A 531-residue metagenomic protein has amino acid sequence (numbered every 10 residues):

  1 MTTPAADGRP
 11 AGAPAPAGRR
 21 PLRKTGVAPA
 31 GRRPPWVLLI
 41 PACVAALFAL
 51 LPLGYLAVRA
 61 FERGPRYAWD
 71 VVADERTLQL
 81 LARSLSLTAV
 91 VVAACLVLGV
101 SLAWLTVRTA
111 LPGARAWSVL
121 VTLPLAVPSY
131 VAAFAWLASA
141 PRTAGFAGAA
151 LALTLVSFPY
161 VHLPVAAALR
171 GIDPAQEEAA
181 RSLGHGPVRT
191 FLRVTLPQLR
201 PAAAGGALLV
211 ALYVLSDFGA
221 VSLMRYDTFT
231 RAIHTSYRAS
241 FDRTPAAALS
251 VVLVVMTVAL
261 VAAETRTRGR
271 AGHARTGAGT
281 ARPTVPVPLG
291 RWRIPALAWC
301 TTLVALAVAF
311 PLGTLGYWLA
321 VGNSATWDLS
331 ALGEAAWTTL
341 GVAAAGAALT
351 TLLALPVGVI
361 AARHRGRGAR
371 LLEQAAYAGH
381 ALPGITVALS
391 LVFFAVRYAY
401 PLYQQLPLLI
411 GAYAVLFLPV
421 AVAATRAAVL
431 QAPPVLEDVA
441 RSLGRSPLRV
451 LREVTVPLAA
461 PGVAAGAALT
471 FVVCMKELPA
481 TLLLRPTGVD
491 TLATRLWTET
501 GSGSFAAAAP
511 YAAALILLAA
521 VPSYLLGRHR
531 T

Functional and structural regions predicted by a protein language model:
M1-P29: Short, intrinsically disordered terminal tails adjacent to the first/last structured region
R33-R63, A73-R170, Q198-G219, A246-T265 (+7 more regions): Membrane-water interface segments at the C-terminal ends of transmembrane alpha-helices in multi-pass inner-membrane
I172-Q176, A432-L436: Short glycine/proline-centered loop/turn elements that form peptide/ligand docking sites
P174, R266-G272, Y524-T531: Membrane-interface capping segments at transmembrane-helix boundaries
A180-R181, A440: The alpha-helix within a helix-turn-helix
L215-F241, V472, L478-F505: Glycine-rich helix-loop "coupling/hinge" segments at transmembrane-helix boundaries in multipass transporters
A262-C300: Alpha-helical transmembrane segments of integral membrane proteins
